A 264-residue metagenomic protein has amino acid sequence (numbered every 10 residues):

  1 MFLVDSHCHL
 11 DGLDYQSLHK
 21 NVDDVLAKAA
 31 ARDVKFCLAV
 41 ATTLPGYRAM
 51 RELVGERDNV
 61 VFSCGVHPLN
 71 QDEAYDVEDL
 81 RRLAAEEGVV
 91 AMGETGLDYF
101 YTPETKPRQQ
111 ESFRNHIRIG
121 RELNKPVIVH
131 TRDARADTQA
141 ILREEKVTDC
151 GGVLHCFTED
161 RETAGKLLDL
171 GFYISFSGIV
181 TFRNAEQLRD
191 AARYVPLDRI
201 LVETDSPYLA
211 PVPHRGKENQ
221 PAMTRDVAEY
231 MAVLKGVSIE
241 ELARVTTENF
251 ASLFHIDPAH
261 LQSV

Functional and structural regions predicted by a protein language model:
M1-V264: Mid-domain alpha/beta scaffold segments of enzyme catalytic cores
